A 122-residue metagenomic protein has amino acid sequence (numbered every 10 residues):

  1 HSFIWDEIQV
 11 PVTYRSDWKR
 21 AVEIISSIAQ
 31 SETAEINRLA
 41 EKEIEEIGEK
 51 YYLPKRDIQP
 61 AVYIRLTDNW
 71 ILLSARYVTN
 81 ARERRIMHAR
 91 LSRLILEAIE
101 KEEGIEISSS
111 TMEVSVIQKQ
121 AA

Functional and structural regions predicted by a protein language model:
H1-I4, T67-N69: Short, flexible turn/loop "capping" segments at secondary-structure junctions
I4-Y14: Short glycine-/aliphatic-rich beta-strand segments at the starts of folded cytosolic domains
V12, S16, S26-A122: Solvent-exposed, non-transmembrane regulatory segments of membrane-associated proteins
